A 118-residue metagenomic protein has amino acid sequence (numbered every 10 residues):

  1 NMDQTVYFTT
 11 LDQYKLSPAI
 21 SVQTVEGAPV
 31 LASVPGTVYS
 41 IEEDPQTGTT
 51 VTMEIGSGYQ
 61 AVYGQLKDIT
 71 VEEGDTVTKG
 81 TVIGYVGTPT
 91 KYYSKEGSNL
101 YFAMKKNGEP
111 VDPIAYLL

Functional and structural regions predicted by a protein language model:
N1, I41-E42, I69, V86-P89 (+1 more regions): Residue-level recognition of beta-strand microenvironments
M2-L31: Short glycine/threonine/proline-enriched tight-turn/helix- or strand-capping micro-motif at secondary-structure
L11-Q13, I20-Q23, T50-I55, A103-M104: Short, acidic/hydrophobic/Gly-rich beta-strand patch recurrent on exposed beta strands that often constitutes part
L16-P18, E26, V34, T47-T49 (+3 more regions): Envelope-exposed proteins and targeting segments
E26-P29, K67, E73: Short, conserved secondary-structure segments in the cores of folded domains
A28-V38, V77-G80: Generic structural motif
A32-K67: Zn2+-dependent peptidoglycan hydrolase active-site motif and core
D75-L118: Conserved, short, structured surface segments that act as functional micro-motifs
